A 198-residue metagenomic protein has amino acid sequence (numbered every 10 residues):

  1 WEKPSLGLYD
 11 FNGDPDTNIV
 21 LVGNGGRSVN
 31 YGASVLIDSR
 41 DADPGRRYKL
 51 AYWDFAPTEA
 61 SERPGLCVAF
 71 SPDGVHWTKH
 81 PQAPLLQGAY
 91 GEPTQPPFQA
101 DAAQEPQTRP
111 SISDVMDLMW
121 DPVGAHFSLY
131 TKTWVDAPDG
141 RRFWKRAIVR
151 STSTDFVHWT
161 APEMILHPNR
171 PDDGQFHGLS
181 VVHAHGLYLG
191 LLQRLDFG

Functional and structural regions predicted by a protein language model:
W1-G174, V182-G198: Beta-rich carbohydrate-recognition and catalytic domains
H177: The feature captures the catalytic groove of carbohydrate-active enzymes
